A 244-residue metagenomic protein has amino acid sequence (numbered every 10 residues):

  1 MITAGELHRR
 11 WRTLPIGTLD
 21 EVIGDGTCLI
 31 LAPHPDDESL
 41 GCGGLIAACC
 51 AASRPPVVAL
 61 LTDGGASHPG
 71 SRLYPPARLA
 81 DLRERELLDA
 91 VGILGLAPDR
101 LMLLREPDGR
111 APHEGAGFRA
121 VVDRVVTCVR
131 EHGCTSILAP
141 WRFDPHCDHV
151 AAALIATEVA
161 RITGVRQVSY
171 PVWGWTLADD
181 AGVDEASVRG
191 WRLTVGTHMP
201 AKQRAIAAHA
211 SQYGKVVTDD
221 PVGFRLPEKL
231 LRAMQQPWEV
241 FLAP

Functional and structural regions predicted by a protein language model:
M1-S169, R204, A208, V222 (+1 more regions): Active-site beta-strand->loop->alpha-helix modules in alpha/beta enzyme cores, enriched in Gly/His/Asp(Glu)
D25, G164, S187-R189, W238: A structure-centric signal for secondary-structure junctions around beta-strands
L61, E106, V172, V195-T197 (+1 more regions): Active-site donor-binding loop signature of nucleotide-sugar glycosyltransferases
H68, A111-H113, V183-S187, R232-A233 (+1 more regions): Aromatic-residue hotspot detector
R110, G174, R192, Q212 (+2 more regions): Residue-level preference for alpha-helix termini and adjacent loops
I162-D184: Short, flexible loop segments at boundaries between secondary-structure elements
A178-V222: A conserved mid-domain beta-alpha-beta active-site/ligand-binding segment of alpha/beta enzyme cores
K215-P244: C-terminal and late-domain segments of enzyme folds
